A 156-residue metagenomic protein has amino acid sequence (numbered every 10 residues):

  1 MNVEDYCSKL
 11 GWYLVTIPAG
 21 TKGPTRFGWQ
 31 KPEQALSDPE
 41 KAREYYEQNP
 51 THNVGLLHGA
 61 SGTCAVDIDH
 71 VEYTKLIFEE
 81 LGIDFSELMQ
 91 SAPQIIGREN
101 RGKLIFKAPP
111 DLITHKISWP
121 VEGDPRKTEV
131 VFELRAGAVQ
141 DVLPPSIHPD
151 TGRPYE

Functional and structural regions predicted by a protein language model:
M1-E156: Conserved phosphate/metal-binding and DNA-contacting active-site motifs used in DNA phosphodiester-bond processing
